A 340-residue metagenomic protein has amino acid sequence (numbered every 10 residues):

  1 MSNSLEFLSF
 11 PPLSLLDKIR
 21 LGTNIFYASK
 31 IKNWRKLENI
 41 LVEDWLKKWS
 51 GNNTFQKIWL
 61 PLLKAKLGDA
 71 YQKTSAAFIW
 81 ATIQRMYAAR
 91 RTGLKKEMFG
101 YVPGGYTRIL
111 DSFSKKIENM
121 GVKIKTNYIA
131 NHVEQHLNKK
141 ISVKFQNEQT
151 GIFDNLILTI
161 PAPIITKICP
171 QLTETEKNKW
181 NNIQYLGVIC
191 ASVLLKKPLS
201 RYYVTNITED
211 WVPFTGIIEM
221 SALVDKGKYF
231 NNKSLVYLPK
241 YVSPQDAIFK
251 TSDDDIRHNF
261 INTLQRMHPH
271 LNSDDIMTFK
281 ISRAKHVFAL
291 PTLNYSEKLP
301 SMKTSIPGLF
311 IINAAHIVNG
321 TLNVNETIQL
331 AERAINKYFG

Functional and structural regions predicted by a protein language model:
M1-N33: Dinucleotide-binding Rossmann-like beta1-alpha1 core, especially the glycine-rich loop that anchors the ADP
R20-H136: Active-site/ligand-binding neighborhood in enzyme catalytic cores
S50-W59, K177-W180, H270-M277: Short, surface-exposed acidic
K123-K125, G151, M277-K280, F310: General small-molecule cofactor/ligand-binding pocket signal
I129-V236, K240-K250, D254, H258-L271 (+2 more regions): Mid-domain catalytic core of redox enzymes that form a hydrophobic substrate pocket/lid adjacent to a catalytic redox
V236-Y237, M302-G320, E326-L330: Short FAD-binding loop at a beta-strand-to-alpha-helix junction that anchors the flavin cofactor in diverse
V287-E297: Charged, often glycine-rich, active-site loop that binds/positions anionic groups
T327-G340: Internal hydrophobic alpha-helix adjacent to the cofactor/substrate pocket in enzyme cavities
